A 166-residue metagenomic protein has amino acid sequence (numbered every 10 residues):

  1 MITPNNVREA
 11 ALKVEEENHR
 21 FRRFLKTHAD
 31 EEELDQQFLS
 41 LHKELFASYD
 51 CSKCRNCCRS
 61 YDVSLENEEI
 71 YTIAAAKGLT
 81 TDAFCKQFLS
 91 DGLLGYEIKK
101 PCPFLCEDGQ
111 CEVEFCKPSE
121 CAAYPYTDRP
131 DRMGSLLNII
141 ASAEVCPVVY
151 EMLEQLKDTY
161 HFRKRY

Functional and structural regions predicted by a protein language model:
M1-Y166: Short loop/turn segments that flank or connect secondary-structure elements
